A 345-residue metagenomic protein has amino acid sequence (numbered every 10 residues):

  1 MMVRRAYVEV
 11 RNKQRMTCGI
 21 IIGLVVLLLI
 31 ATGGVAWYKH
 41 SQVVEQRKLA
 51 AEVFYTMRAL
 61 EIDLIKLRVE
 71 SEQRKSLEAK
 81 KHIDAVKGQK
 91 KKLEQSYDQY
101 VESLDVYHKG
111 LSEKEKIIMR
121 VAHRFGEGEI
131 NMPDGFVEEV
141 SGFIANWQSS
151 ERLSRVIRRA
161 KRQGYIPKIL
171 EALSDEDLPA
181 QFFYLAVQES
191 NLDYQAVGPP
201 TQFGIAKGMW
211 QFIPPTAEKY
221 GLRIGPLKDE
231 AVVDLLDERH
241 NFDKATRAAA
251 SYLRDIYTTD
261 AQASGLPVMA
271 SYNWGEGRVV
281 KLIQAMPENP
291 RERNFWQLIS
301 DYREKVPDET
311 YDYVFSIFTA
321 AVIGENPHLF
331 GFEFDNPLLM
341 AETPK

Functional and structural regions predicted by a protein language model:
M1-M16: N-terminal Lys/Arg-rich, disordered targeting/topogenic segments
T17-G23: Short, hydrophobic alpha-helical membrane anchors of single-pass surface/secreted proteins
V25-E176: An acidic, Gly/Ser/Thr/Pro-rich helix-cap/linker signature
R120-G164, D175-E176, L227-R247, S251-T259 (+1 more regions): Extracytoplasmic and endomembrane cell-envelope/extracellular-matrix remodeling and assembly machinery
L178-A186, K207, A263-A270: Alpha-helical scaffolds flanking conserved acidic
P199-R223: Short, surface-exposed glycine/acidic/tryptophan-bearing loops
